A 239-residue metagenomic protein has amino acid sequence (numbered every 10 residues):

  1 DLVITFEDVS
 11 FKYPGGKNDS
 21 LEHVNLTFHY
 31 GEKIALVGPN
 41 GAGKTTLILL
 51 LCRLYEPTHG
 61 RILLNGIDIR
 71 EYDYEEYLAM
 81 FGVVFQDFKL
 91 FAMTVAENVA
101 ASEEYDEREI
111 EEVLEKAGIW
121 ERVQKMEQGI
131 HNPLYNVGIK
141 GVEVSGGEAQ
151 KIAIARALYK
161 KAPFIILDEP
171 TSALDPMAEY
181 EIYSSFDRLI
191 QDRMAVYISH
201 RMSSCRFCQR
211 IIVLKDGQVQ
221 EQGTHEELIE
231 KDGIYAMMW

Functional and structural regions predicted by a protein language model:
V37-P39: The feature captures the beta-strand-to-loop junction immediately N-terminal to the Walker
L51-C52: Helix-to-loop junction immediately C-terminal to a conserved catalytic motif
R61-L63, E71, L78, A96-I139 (+2 more regions): ABC ATPase nucleotide-binding domain helical subdomain, centered on the C-loop/LSGGQ "ABC signature"
G129, S184, R206-W239: C-terminal portion of ABC ATPase nucleotide-binding domains
K140-G141, Y159-P163, D192: A short, proline-enriched helix->beta-strand linker immediately N-terminal to the Walker B motif in ABC-type P-loop
I165-E169: Catalytic Walker B motif of ABC-type/P-loop ATPase nucleotide-binding domains
P176-A178: Helix N-cap at the start of a conserved alpha-helix in ABC-type nucleotide-binding domains
R188-Y197, C205: Conserved catalytic loops of ABC-family nucleotide-binding domains
